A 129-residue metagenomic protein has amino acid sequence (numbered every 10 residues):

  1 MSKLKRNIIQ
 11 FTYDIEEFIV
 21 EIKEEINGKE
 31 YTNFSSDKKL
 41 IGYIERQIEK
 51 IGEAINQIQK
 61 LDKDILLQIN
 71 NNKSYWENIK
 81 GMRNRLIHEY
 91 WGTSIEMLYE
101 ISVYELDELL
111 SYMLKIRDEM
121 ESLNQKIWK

Functional and structural regions predicted by a protein language model:
M1-K129: Solvent-exposed interaction patches of small proteins and small membrane subunits
